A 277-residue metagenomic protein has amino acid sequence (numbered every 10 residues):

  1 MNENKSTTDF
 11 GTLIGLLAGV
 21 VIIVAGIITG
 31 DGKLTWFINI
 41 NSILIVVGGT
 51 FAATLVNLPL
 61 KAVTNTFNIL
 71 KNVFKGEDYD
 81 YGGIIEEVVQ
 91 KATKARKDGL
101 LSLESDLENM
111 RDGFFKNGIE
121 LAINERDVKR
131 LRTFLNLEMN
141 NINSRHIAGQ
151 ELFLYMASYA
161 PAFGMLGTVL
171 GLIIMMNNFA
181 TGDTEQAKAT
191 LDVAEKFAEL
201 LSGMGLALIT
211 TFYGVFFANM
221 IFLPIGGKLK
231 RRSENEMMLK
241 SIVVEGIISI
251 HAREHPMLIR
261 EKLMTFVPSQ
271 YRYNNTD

Functional and structural regions predicted by a protein language model:
M1-G15, V21-L152, N235-D277: Large intracellular
I14-L17, V21-L34, N141-K230: Helix-termination/interfacial motifs at the ends of transmembrane alpha-helices
